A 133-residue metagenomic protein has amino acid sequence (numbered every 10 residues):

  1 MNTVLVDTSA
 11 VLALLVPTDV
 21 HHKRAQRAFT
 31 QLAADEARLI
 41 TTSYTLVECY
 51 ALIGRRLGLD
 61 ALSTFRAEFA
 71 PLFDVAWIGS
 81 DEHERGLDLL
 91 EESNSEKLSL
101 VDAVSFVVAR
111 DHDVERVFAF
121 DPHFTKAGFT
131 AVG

Functional and structural regions predicted by a protein language model:
M1-I40, G54-A67: Short, well-structured N-terminal submotif of metal-dependent ribonuclease cores
M1-T3, L46, F106-V107, D111-G133: Acidic, PIN/NYN-like endoribonuclease modules and their adjacent C-terminal/linker elements
V6, I40-T41, W77, L100 (+1 more regions): Short beta-strand scaffold positions
Q31-L32, F69, L89, S93: Hydrophobic helix-cap positions at the C-terminus of alpha-helices in RecA-like/P-loop ATPase nucleotide-binding cores
D35-L39, L72-D74, D113-E115: Short active-site oxyanion
V75-E115: Active-site neighborhoods of divalent-metal-dependent phosphate/nucleic-acid chemistry enzymes
